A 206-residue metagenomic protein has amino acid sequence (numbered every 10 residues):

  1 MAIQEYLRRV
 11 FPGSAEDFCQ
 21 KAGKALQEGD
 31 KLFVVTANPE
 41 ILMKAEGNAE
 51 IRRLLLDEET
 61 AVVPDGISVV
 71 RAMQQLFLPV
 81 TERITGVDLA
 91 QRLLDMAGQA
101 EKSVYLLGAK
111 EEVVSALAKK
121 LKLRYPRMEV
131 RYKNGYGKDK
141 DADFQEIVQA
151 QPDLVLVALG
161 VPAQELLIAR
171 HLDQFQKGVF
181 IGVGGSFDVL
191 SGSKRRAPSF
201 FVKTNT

Functional and structural regions predicted by a protein language model:
M1-E82: N-terminal nucleotide/polyanion-binding subdomain common to many enzyme families
K31, K102, F175-G178: A short helix->loop->beta-strand "cap" motif at the edges of active sites that frequently abuts
N38-I41, L159-Q164, S186: Short glycine-rich anion-binding loops that position phosphate/pyrophosphate groups of nucleotides and phosphorylated
A49-E58, E165-G185: A short, gly/pro- and small-residue-rich
A61, S103, D153-L154, V179: Structural motif
V70-Q151: Conserved beta-alpha
G135-D139, Q176-T206: Short, flexible loop segments at boundaries between secondary-structure elements
Q151-L156, V161, K177: Proline-aspartate-enriched helix->loop->beta-strand connector
